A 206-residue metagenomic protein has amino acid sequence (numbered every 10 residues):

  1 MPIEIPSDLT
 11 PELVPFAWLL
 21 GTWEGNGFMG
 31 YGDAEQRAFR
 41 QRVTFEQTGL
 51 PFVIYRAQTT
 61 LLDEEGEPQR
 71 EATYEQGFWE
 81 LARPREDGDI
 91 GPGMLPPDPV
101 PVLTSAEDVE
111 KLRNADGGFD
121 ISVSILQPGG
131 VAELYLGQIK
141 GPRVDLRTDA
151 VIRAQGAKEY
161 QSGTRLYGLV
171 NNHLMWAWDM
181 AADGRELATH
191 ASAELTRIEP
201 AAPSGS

Functional and structural regions predicted by a protein language model:
P2-S7, L13-A201, G205-S206: Soluble ligand-binding/transfer domains with enclosed cavities or grooves
